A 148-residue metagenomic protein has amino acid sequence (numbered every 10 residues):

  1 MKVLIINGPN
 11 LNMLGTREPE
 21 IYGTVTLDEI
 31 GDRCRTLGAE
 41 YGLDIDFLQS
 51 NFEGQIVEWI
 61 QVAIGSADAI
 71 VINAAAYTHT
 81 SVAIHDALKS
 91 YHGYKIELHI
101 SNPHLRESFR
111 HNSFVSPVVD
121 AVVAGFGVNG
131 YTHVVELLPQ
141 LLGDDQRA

Functional and structural regions predicted by a protein language model:
M1-L4: Extreme N-terminal starter segment of soluble prokaryotic enzymes
L14-D28: Glycine- and acidic-residue-enriched helix-capping/strand-helix junction motifs
D44-G54: Short beta->alpha junction loops
D46, I96, L105-A148: Short, glycine-/small-residue-rich phosphate/pyrophosphate-handling segment
Q55-I70: Short, electropositive alpha-helical surface patch
A63-G65, K89-S90, N112-P117: Short, hinge-like loop/turn segments at secondary-structure boundaries
D68-H104: Mid-chain, well-packed structural core segment of small domains
